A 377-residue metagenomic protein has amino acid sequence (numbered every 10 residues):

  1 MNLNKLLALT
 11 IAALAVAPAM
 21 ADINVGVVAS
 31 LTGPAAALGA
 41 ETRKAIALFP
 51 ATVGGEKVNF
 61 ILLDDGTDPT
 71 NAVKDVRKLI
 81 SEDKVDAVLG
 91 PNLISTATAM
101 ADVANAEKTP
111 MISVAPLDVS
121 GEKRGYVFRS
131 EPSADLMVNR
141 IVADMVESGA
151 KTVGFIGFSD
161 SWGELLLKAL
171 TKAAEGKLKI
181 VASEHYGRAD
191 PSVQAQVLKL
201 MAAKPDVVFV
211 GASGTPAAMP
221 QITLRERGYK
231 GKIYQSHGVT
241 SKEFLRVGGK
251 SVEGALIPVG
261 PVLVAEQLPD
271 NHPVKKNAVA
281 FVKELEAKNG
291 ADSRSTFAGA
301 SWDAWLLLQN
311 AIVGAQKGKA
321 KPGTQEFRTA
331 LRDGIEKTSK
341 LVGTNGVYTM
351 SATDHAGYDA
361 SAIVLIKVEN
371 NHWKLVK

Functional and structural regions predicted by a protein language model:
N2-T10, A21-K377: Extracytosolic ligand-binding ectodomains
V16-M20: N-terminal signal peptide c-region/cleavage motif recognized by signal peptidases
